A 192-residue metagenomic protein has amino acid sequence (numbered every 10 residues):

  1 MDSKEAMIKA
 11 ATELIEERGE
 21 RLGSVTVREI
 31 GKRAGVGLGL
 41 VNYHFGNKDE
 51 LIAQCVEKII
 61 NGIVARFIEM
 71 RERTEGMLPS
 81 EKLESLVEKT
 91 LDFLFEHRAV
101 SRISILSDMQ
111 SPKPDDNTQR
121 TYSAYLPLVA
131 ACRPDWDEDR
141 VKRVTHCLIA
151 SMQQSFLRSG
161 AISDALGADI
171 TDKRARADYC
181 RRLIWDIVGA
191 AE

Functional and structural regions predicted by a protein language model:
S3-T12, I30, C55-I63: Generic hydrophobic, amphipathic alpha-helix propensity
A6, R18-E50, Q54: Helix-turn-helix
A11-G19, S107: Short helix-to-turn junction characteristic of helix-turn-helix DNA-binding domains, especially the helix
V64-I68, D108-D135, D139-R143, A177-W185: Amphipathic alpha-helical packing segments from all-alpha helical-bundle domains
I68-V100, E138, T145: Hydrophobic alpha-helical connector segments
T90, I103-D108, T145-L148, M152: Short alpha-helical scaffolding segments that buttress acidic/His motifs in well-ordered protein cores
D92-D116, S159-D164: Amphipathic alpha-helical segments used for helix-helix packing
L126-E138, S151-E192: C-terminal peripheral helix-coil segments that are non-catalytic and often amphipathic
